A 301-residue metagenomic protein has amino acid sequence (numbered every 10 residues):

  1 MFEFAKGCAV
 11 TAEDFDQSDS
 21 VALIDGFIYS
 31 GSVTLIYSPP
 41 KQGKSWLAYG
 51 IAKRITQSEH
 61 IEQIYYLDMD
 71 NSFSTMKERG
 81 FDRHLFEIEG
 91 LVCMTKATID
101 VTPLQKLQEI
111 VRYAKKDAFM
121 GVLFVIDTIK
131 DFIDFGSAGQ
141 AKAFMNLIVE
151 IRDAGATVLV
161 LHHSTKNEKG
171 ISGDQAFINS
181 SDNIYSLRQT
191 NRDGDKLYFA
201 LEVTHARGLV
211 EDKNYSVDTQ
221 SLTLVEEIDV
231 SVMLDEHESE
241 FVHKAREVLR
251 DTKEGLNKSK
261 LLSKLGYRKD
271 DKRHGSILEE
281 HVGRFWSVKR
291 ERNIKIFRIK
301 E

Functional and structural regions predicted by a protein language model:
M1-F2, C8, D117-M120, D193-E301: C-terminal regions of RecA-like/P-loop NTPase motor modules
M1-L85: The Walker A/P-loop phosphate-binding site
F2, L23-I24, E59-A141, S239: Conserved inter-motif catalytic segment of the P-loop NTP-binding fold
A12-D14, F135-S137, L161-S164: Short, flexible loop segments at the rims of nucleotide/cofactor-binding pockets, characterized by
S32, T128, K260-L261: Ca2+-coordinating acidic residues in Ca2+-binding motifs
L35-I36, W46, I64, K142-T223: Phosphate-binding/switch region of NTP-binding enzymes
T56, A118, R152: Conserved ATPase "switch" residues in P-loop NTPase domains
